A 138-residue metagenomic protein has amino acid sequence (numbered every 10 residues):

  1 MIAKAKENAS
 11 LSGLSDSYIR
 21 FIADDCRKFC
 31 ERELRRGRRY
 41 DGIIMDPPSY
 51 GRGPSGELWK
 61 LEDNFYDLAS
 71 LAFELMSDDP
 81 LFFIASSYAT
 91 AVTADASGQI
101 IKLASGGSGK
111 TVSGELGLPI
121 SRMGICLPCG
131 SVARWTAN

Functional and structural regions predicted by a protein language model:
M1-I44: S-adenosyl-L-methionine
A5, A23-D25, I44-P47, P54 (+2 more regions): Active-site proximal loops enriched in glycine and acidic residues that flank catalytic Cys/His/Asp and coordinate
E7, K28, D67-E74: Alpha-helical scaffolding segments of alpha/beta enzyme cores, especially the outer helices of TIM-barrel or partial
G13, G37, L75-D79, S105: A generic alpha-to-beta junction signature in SAM-dependent methyltransferases
A23, D41-L71: Mobile active-site "lid"/loop adjacent to the S-adenosyl-L-methionine
E31, R52, V92: Conserved protein kinase catalytic core
L34-R35, S55-L58, A96-G98: Short amphipathic alpha-helical segments
D79-N138: C-terminal catalytic and target-recognition region of SAM-dependent MTase-like enzymes, primarily methyltransferases
